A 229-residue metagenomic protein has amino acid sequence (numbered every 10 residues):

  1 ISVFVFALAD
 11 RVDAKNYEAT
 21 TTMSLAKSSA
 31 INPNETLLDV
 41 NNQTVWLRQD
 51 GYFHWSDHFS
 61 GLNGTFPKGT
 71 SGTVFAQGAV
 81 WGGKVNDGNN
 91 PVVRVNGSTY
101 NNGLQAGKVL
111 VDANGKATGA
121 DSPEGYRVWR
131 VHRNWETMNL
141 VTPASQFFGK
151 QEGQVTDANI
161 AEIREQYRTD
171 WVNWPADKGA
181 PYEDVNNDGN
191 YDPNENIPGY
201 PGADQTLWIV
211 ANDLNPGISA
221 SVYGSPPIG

Functional and structural regions predicted by a protein language model:
I1-Y17: Bacterial Sec-dependent N-terminal signal peptides
A14-G229: A long-range scaffold signal marking pre-active-site subdomains of enzyme folds
